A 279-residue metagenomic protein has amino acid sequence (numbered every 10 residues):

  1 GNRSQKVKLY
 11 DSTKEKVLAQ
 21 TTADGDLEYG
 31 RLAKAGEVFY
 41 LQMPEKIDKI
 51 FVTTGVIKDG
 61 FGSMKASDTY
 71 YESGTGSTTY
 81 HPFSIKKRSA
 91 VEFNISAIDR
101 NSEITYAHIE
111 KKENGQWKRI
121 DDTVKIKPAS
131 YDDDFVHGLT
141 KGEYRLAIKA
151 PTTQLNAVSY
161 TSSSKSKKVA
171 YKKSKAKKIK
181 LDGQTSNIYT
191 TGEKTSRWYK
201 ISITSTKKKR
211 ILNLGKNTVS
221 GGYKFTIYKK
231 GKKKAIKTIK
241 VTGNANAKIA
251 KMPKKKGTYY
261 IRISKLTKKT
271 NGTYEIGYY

Functional and structural regions predicted by a protein language model:
G1-N2, F39-M43, F51-V52, P82-R100 (+3 more regions): Hydrophobic beta-strand segments within beta-rich accessory/binding domains
R3-E15, S102-G115, G221-K233: Short, surface-exposed beta-strand/strand-loop-strand elements in extracellular ectodomains
Q5, Q42-I57, G62, E103-T105 (+4 more regions): Edge beta-strands of jelly-roll/beta-sandwich modules across compartments, strongly enriched in secreted/luminal
S12-D24, P44-K87, Y160-K200, T206-K207: Non-catalytic extracellular/lumenal accessory regions of secreted precursors
K16-D26, R119-A129, A235-N244: Solvent-exposed serine/threonine-rich low-complexity stretches and specific carbohydrate-binding patches
L27-L32, H81, Y131-G138, N246-M252: Exposed aromatic-hydrophobic patches
R31-E45, H137-P151, K251-L266: Noncatalytic modules at the cell exterior or secretory-pathway interfaces, chiefly beta-strand-rich lectin/adhesion
G36, S67, R88, A129 (+3 more regions): Beta-strand-connecting loops/turns
